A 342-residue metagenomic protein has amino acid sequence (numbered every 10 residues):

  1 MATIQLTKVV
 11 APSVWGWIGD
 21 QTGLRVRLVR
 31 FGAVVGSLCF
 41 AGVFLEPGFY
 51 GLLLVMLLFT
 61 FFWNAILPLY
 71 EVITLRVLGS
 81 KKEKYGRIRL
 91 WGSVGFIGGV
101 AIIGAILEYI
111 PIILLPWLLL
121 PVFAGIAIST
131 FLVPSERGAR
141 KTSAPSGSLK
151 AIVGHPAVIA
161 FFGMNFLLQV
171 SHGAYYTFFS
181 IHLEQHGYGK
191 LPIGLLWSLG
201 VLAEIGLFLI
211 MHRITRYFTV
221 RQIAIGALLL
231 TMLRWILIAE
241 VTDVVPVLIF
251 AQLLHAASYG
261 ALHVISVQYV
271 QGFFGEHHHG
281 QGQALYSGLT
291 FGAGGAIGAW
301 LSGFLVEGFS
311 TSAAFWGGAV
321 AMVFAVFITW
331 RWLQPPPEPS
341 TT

Functional and structural regions predicted by a protein language model:
M1-V9, A157-L196, H263: Helix-loop boundary and gating motifs at the non-cytosolic
V10-L24, L107-E108, G206-V220, V306-E307: Helix-to-loop junctions at the C-terminal end of transmembrane segments in multipass secondary transporters
R27-A41, Q222-L237: Structural signature of the two symmetry-related core transmembrane helices
F44-M56, A239-A251: Helix-loop junctions at membrane interfaces in 12-TM secondary transporters
L57-W91: Cytoplasmic helix-loop-helix junction between adjacent transmembrane helices in 12-TM secondary transporters
I103, L115-A139, A325-L333: C-terminal membrane-cytosol helix-exit motif in multi-pass small-molecule transporters
A105-V122, G303-M322: A membrane-interface helix-boundary motif in multi-pass transporters
V133-N165: Juxtamembrane intracellular "pre-TM" segments in multi-pass secondary transporters
